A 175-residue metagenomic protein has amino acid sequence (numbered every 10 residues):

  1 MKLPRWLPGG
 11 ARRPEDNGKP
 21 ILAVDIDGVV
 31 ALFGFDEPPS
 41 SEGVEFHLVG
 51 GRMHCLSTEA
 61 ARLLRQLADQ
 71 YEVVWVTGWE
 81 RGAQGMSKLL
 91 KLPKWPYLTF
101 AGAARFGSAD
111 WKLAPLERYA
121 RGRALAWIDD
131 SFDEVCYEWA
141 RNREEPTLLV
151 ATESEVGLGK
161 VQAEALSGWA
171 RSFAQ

Functional and structural regions predicted by a protein language model:
K2-R5, G9-G107: Alpha-helical substrate-recognition element adjacent to the catalytic core
G82-Q175: C-terminal cap/substrate-recognition subdomain and adjoining C-terminal extension of metal-dependent phosphatase-like
